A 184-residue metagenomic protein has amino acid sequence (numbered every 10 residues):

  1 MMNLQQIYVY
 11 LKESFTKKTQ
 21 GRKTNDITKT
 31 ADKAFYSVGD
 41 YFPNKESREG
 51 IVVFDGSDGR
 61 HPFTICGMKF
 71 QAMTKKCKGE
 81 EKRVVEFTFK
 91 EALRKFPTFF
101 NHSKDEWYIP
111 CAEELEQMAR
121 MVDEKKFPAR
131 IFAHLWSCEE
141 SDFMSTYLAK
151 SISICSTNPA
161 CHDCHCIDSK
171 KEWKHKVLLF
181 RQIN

Functional and structural regions predicted by a protein language model:
I7-W107, S145, K150-C155, K170-F180: Extracellular adhesion/carbohydrate-recognition regions
A112-N184: C-terminal, surface-exposed recognition/capping segments
